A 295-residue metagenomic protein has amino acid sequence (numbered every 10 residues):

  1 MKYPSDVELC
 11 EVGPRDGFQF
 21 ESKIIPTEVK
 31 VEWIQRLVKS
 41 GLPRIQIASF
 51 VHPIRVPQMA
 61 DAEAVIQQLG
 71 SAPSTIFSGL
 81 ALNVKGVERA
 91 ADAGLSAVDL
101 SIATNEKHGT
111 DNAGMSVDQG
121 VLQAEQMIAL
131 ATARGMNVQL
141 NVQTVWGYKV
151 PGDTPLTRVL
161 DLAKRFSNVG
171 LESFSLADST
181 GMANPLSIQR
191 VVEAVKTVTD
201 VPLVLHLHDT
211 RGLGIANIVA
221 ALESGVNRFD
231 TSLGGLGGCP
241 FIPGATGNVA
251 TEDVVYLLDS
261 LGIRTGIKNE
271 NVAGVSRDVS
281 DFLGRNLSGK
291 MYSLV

Functional and structural regions predicted by a protein language model:
M1-V295: Catalytic cores and adjacent flexible loops of soluble metabolic enzymes that perform enolate/carbanion chemistry on
